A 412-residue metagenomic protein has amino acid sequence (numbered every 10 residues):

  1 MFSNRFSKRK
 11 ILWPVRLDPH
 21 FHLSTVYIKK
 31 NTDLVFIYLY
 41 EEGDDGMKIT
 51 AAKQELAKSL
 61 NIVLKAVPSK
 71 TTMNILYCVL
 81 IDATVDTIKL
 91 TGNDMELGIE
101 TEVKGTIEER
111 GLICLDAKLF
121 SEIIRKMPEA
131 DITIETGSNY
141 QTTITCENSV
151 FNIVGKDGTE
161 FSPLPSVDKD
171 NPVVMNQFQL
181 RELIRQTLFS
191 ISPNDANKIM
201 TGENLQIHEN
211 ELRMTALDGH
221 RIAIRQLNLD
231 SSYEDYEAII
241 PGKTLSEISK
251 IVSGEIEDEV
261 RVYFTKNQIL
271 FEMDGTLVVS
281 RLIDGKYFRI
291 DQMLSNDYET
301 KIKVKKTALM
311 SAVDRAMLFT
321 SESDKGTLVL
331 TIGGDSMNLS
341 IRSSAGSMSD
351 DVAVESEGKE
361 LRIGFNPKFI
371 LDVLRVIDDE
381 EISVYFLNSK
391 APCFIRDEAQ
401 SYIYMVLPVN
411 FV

Functional and structural regions predicted by a protein language model:
F2-F6, W13-V412: Structural preference for solvent-exposed beta-strand-turn elements and adjacent flexible terminal/loop segments within
